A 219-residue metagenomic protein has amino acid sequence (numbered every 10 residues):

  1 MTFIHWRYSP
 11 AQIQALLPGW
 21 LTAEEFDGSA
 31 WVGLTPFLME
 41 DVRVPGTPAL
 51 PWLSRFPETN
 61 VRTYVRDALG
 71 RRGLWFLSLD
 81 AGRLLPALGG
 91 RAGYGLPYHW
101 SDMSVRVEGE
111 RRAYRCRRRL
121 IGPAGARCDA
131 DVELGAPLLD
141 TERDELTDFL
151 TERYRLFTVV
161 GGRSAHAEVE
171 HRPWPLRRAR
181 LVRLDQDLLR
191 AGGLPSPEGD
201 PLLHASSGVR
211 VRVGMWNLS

Functional and structural regions predicted by a protein language model:
M1, N60-S219: Internal, well-folded beta-alpha domain core
M1, R7-Y8, Q12: A compositional/structural signature for long, glycine/proline-rich flexible linkers and loops on extracytoplasmic
M1-T2, L21: Active-site acidic/histidine clusters and adjacent loop/turn architecture that either coordinate catalytic ions
F3-H5, F26-D27, V211: Terminal catalytic/cofactor-binding subdomain
R7-Y8, G46-A49, L88-G89, L194-S196: Short secondary-structure boundary micro-motifs
P10-T59: Glycine/small-residue-rich interface belts in oligomeric ring/scaffold proteins and their assembly partners
